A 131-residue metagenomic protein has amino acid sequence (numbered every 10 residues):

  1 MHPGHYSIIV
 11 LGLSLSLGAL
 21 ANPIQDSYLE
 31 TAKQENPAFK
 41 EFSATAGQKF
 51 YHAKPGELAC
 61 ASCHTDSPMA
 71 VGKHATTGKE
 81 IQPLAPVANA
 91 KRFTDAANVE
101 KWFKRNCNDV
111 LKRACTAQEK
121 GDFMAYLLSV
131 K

Functional and structural regions predicted by a protein language model:
M1-I8: Bacterial N-terminal signal peptides that target proteins for export
S16-G18: N-terminal signal peptide c-region/cleavage motif recognized by signal peptidases
P23, T94, N98-W102: Generic alpha-helical secondary structure signal
P23-P55: Electrostatic cytochrome c docking/interface patches
P55-S67, F123: The canonical Cys-X-X-Cys-His
G72-K79: Short cysteine/histidine-rich zinc-coordinating motifs and their immediately flanking basic loops
I81-A97: Short microdomains enriched in Cys/His and/or Lys/Arg
E100-K131: C-terminal capping alpha-helices of c-type cytochrome domains
